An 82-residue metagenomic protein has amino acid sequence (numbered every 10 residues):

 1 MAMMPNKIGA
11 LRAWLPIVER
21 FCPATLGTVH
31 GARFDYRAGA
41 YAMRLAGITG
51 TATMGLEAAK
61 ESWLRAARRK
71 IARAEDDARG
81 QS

Functional and structural regions predicted by a protein language model:
M1-A42, E57, R65: N-terminal segment of the canonical double-stranded RNA-binding domain
D35, I48, L64-Q81: Short arginine-rich
R44-A58: A short, exposed loop/beta-hairpin motif centered on an aromatic-Gly-Thr core
E61: DNA-binding alpha-helical recognition surfaces that contact promoter or target DNA
